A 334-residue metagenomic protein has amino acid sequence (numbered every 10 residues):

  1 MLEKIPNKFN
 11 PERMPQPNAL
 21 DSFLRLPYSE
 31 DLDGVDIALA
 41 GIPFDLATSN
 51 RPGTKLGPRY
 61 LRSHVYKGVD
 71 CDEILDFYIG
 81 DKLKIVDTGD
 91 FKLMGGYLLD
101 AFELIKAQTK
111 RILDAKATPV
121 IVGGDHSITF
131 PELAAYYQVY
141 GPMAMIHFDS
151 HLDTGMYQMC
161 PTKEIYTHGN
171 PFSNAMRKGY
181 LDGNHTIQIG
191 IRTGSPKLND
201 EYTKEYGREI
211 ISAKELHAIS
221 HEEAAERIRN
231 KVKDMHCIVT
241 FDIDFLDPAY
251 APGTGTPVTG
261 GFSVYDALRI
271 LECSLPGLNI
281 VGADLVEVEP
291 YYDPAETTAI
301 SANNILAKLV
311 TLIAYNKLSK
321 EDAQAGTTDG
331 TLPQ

Functional and structural regions predicted by a protein language model:
L2-Q334: Conserved alpha-helical scaffold segments that buttress catalytic/binding sites
